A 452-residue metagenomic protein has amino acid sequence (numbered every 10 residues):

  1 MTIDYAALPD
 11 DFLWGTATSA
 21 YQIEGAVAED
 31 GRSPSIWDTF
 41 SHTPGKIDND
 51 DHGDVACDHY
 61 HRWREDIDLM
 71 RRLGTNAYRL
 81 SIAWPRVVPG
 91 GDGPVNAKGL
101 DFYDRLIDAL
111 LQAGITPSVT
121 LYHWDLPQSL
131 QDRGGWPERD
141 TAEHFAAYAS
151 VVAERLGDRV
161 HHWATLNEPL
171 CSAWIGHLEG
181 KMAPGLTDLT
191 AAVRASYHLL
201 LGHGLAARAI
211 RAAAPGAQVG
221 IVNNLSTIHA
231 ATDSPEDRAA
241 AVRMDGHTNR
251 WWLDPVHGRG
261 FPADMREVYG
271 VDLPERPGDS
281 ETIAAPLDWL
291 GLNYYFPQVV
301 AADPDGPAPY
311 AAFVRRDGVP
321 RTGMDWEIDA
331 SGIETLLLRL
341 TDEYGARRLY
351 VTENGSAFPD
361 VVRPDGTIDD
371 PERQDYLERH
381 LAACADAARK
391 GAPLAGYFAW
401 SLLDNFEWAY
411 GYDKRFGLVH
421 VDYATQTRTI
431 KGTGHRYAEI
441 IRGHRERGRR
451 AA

Functional and structural regions predicted by a protein language model:
T2-I47, G90-D92, L100-A452: Active-site region of glycoside hydrolase catalytic domains
D11-L13, Y60, A77: A common structural microfeature
P34-L69: Aromatic- and Gly/Pro-rich amphipathic surface segment
H52-H59, D92-G99, T141: Short secondary-structure transition/capping motifs
H61, D68-R71, D101-D104, D108: N-terminal, well-ordered alpha-helical segments
R62-A83, A285-W289: Catalytic domains of carbohydrate-active enzymes, especially glycoside hydrolases
I82-V95: Glycine-rich, proline-tolerant flexible connector loops at the mouths of alpha/beta enzymes
